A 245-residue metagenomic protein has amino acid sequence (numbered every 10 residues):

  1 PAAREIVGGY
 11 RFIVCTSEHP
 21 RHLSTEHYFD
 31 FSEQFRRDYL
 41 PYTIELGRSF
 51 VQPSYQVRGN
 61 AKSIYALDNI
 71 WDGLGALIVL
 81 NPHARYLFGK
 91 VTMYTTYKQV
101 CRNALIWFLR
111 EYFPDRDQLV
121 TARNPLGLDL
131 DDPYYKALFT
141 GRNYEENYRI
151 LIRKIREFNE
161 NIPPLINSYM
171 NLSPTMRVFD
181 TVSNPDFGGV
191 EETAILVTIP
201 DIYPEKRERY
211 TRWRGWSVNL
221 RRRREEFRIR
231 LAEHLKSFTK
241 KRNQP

Functional and structural regions predicted by a protein language model:
P1-I44, S173, R177, F187 (+1 more regions): Non-catalytic substrate-recognition and accessory regions of acyl/acetyltransferase enzymes
V14-M176: Acyl-donor binding region in acyl/amide transferases
D180: Glycine-rich, charged/polar anion/phosphate-binding loops that engage phosphate groups from diverse ligands
S183: Residues that scaffold, gate, or flank divalent-cation-dependent active/transport sites
